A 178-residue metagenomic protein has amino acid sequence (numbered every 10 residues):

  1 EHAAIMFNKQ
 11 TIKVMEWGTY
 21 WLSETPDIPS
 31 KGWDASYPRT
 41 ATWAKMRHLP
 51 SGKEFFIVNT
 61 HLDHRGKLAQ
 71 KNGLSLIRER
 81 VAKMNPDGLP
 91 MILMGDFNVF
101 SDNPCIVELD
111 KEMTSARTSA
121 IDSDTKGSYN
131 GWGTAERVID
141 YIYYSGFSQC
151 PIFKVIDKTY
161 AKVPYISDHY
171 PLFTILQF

Functional and structural regions predicted by a protein language model:
E1-E54, Q149, K154-I156: Structured beta-strand-rich core segments of catalytic domains in phosphoester-bond hydrolases
A3-I5, A41-K45, N59, Y141-I142 (+1 more regions): Conserved hydrophobic/aromatic beta-strand scaffold that supports enzyme active sites
Q10, H48, H64, S145-F147 (+1 more regions): Non-catalytic surface loops within mature trypsin-like serine protease
E24-P26, D63-R65, N98-F100: Short, catalytically relevant binding-site loops at active-site mouths
P38, K45-K71, S75: Metal-dependent phosphoester/phosphodiester hydrolase catalytic core
F55-F56, P90-I92: Structural motif
T60, M94-D96: Active-site flanking residues adjacent to catalytic metal/cofactor-binding acidic residues
L68, N72, E79-M91, N98-F178: Metal-dependent phosphoester-hydrolase catalytic domains
